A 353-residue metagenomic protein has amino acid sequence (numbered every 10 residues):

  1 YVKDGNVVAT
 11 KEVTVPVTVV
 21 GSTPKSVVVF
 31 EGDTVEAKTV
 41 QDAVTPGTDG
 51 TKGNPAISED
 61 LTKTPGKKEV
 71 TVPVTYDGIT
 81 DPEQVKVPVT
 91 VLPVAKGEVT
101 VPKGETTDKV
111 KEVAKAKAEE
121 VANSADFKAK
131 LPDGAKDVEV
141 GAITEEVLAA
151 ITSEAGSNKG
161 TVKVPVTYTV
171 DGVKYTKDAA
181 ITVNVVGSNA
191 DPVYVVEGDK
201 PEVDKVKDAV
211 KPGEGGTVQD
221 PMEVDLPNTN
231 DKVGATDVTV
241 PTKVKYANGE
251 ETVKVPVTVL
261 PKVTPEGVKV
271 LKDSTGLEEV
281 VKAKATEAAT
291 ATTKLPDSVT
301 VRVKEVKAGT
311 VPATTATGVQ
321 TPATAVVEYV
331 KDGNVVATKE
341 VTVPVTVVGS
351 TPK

Functional and structural regions predicted by a protein language model:
Y1-K3, V7, T48-T80, K130-K174 (+2 more regions): Serine/threonine-rich, repeat-prone extracellular segments and beta-strand-based repeat modules of secreted/surface
V2, V29, V72, V89-A95 (+9 more regions): A broad "ordered helical/assembly scaffold" signature
K3, V7-V8, E12-V20, V330-T351: Thr-biased low-complexity repeat/linker tracts and other Thr-enriched repetitive architectures
V8-V15, D81-V87, Y175-A180, E250-V255 (+1 more regions): Extracellular and select intracellular beta-sandwich modules with Ser/Thr-enriched, small-residue motifs on
T14-G50, T90-A135, T182-Q219, T258-S298 (+1 more regions): Solvent-exposed, low-complexity, repeat-rich "mucin-like" stalks and linkers
V17, G78, E83-V89, V166 (+3 more regions): Short, Lys/Arg-enriched charge-dense amphipathic segments
